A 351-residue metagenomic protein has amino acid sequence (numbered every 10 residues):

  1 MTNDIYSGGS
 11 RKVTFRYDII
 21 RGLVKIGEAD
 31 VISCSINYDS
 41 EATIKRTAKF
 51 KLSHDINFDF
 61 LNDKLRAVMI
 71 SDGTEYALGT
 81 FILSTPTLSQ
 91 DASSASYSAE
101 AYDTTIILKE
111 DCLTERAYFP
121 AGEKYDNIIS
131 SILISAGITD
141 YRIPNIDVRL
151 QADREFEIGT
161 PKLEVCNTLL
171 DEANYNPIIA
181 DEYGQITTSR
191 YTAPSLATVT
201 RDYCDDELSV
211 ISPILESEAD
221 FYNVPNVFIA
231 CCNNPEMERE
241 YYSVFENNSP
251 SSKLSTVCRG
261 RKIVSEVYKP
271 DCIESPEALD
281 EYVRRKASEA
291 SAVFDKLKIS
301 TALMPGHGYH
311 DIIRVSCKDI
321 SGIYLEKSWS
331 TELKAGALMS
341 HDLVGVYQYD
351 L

Functional and structural regions predicted by a protein language model:
M1-F58, N62-L65: A generic N-terminal leader/anchor concept
M1-R16, N167, D171, R190-E289 (+1 more regions): Acidic, small/polar-enriched beta strand-loop surface segments
T2, T87, D91-S96, D103-L108 (+1 more regions): Short beta-strand-centered interaction patches in the first periplasmic/extracellular domains of large envelope
L23-D30, E75-A77, E238-Y241: Surface-exposed loop/edge segments in extracytoplasmic proteins
Y38-D55, S94-I106, A230, A292-T301 (+2 more regions): Oligomerization/assembly interface segments of phage tail-like spikes and tubes
A48-F50, A101, E115-R142, F156-E182 (+2 more regions): Amphipathic, non-transmembrane alpha-helical segments in extracytoplasmic/periplasmic proteins
S53-D140: Surface-exposed cap/loop segments at beta↔alpha junctions
M69-A101, I179-A180, I313-H341: Short beta-strand and beta-hairpin "edge-sheet" elements
